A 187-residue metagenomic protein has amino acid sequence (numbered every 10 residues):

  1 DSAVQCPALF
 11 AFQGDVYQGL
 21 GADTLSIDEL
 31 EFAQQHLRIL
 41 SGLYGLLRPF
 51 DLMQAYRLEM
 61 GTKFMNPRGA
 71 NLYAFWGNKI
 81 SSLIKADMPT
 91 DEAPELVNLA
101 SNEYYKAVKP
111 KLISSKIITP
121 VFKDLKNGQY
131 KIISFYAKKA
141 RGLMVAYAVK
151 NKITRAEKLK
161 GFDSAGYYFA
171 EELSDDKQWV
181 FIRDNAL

Functional and structural regions predicted by a protein language model:
D1-T24, E29: Active-site helix-to-loop segments that bind/position phosphate- or nucleotide-bearing substrates and donors across
A22-D175, V180-L187: Internal, well-folded beta-alpha domain core
